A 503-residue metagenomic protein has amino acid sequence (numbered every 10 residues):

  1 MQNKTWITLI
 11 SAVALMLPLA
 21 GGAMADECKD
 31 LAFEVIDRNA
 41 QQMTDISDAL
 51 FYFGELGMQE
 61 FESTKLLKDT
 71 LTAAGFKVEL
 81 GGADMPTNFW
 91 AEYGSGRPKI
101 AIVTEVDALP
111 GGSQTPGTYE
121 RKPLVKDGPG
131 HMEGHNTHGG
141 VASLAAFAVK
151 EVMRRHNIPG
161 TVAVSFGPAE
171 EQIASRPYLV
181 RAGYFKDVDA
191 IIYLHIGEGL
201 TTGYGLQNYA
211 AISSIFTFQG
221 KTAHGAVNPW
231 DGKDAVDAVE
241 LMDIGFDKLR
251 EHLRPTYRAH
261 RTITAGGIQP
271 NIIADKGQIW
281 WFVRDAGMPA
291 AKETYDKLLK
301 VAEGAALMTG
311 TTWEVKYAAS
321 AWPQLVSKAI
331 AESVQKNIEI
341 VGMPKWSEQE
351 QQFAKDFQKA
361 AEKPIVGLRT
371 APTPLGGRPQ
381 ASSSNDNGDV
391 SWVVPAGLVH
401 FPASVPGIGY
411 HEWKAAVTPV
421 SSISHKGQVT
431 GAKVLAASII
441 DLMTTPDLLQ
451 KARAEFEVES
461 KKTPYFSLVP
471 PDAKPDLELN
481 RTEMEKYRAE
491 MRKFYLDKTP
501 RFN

Functional and structural regions predicted by a protein language model:
M1-I10: Bacterial N-terminal signal peptides that target proteins for export
I10-P18: Bacterial N-terminal signal peptides
G21-A25: Boundary at the C-terminal end of the N-terminal hydrophobic targeting segment
D26, E240-N503: Metal-dependent amide/peptide-bond hydrolase catalytic core, centered on the "pita-bread" metallohydrolase fold
D26-H131, T137-G160: Acidic/His- and Gly-rich active-site-bordering loop/insert found across diverse amide/peptide-bond hydrolases
L50, A91, I102, H135 (+9 more regions): Divalent metal-coordination and catalytic microenvironments
D107-R121, Q207-T217, S404-E412: Acidic-glycine-rich active-site phosphate/pyrophosphate-binding loop
E120-G130, N136-T137, V152-A274, R284 (+1 more regions): Histidine/acidic-residue-rich, glycine-tolerant segments that coordinate divalent metal ions
